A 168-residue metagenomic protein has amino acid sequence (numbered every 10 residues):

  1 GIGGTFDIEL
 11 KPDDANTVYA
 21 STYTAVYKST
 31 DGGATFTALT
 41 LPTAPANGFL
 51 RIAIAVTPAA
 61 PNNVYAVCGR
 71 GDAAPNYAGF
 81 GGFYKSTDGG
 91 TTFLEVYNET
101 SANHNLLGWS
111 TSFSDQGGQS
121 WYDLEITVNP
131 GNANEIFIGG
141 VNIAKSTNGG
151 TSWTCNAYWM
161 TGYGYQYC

Functional and structural regions predicted by a protein language model:
G1-C168: Extracellular glycan-interacting surfaces
